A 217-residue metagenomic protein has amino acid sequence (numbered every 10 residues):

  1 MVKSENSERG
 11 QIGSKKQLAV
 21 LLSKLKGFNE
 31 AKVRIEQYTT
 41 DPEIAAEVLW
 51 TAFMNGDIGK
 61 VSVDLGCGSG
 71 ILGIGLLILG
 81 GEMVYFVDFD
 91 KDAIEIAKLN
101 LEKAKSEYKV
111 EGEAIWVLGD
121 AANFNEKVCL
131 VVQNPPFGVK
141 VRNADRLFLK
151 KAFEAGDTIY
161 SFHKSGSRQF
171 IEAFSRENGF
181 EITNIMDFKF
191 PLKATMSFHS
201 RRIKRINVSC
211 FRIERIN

Functional and structural regions predicted by a protein language model:
V2-L65, L72-I74, I78: S-adenosyl-L-methionine
W50-M54, I74, I78, L99-K103 (+3 more regions): Short, well-ordered alpha-helices that flank and scaffold nucleotide-derived cofactor binding pockets
D57, L79, G112, E126 (+1 more regions): Structured loop/turn residues at beta-strand edges in well-structured enzyme cores
G68-S69, Q133: Conserved beta-strand/short-helix segments that make up beta-rich extracellular adhesion/recognition modules
M83-D88: Conserved SAM-binding motif I beta-strand of class I
D92: Conserved Rossmann-like nucleotide-cofactor binding loop
E95-K127: S-adenosyl-L-methionine
W116-C210, E214: S-adenosylmethionine
